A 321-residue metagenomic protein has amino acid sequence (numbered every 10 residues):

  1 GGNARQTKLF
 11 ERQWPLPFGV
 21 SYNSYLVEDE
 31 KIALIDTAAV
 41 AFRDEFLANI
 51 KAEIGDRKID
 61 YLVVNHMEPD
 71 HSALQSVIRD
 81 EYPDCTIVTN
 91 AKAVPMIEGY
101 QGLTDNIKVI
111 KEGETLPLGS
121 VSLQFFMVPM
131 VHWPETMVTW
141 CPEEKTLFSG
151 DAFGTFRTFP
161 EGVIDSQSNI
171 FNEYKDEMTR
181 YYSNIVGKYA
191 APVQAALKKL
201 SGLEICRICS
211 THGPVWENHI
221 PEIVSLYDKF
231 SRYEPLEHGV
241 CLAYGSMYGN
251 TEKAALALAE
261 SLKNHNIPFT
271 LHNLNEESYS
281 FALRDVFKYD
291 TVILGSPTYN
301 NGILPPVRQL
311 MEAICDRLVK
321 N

Functional and structural regions predicted by a protein language model:
G1-K31, S225: Zn-dependent metallo-beta-lactamase
E30, A41-I87: Active-site metal-binding motif and surrounding structural segment of the metallo-beta-lactamase
I35-T37, D60-M67, I87-A91, L147-G150 (+1 more regions): Active-site neighborhood of phospho(di)ester-bond hydrolases with catalytic His/Asp-centered motifs
V88-T136, P192-A195: Metallo-beta-lactamase
S122-S210, W216-N218: Metallo-beta-lactamase
R207, H212-E237: Terminal amphipathic helices with adjacent charged low-complexity linkers/tails
A255-T270, K288: Short helix-loop-beta junction
E276-N321: Helix-loop-strand module that forms the ligand-binding subsite of alpha/beta enzymes
